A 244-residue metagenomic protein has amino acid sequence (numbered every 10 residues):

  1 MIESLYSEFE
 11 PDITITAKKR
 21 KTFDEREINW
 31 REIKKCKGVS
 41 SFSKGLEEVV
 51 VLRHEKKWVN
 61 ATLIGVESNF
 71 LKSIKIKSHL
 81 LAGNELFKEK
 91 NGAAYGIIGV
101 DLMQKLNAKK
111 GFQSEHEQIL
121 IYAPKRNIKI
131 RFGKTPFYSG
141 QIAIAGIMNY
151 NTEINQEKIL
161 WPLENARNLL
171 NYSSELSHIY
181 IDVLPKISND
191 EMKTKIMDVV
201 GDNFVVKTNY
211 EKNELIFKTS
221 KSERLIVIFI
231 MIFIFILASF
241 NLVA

Functional and structural regions predicted by a protein language model:
M1-T62, S68-G92: Hydrophobic, regular-secondary-structure patches
K21-R26, R53-E55, L71-I76, G92 (+4 more regions): Solvent-exposed, non-transmembrane alpha-helical starts
E47, N69, D101, E164-N165: Alpha-helix/helix-capping structural signal
G65, I97, L160: Short aromatic/basic micro-patch
N69, K75, I98-Q113: Short, solvent-exposed hinge/capping segments at secondary-structure junctions
F112-N203: Basic-flanked hydrophobic alpha-helices used for secretion and membrane insertion
P185-V243: Peri-transmembrane interface segments
